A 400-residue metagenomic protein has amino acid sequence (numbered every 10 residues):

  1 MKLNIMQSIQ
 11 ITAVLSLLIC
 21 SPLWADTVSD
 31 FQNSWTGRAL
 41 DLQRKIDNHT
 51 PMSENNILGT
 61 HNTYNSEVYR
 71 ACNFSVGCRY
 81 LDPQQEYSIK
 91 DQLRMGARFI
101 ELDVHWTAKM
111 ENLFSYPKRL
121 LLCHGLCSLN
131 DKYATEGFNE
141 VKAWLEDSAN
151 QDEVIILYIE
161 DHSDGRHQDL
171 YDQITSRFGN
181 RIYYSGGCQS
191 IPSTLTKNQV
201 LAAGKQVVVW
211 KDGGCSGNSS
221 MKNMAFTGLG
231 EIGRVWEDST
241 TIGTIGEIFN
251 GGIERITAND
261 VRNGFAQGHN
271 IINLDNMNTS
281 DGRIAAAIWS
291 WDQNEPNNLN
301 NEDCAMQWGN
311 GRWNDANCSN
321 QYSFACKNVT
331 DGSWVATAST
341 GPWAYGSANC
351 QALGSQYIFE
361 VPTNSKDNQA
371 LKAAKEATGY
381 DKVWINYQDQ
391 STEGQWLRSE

Functional and structural regions predicted by a protein language model:
K2-I11: Bacterial N-terminal signal peptides that target proteins for export
Q10-C20: Bacterial N-terminal signal peptides
A25-F99, W106-I156, S163-D169, Q173 (+5 more regions): Long, acidic (Asp/Glu-rich), low-complexity accessory segments flanking structured domains
I100-L102, I385: Active-site flanking residues adjacent to catalytic metal/cofactor-binding acidic residues
L102-H105, V154-E160, S185-G186, Y357-S365: Surface-exposed patches in mature extracellular/periplasmic domains of secreted proteins
S176-S190: Acidic, His- and aromatic-enriched active-site or binding-groove loops in soluble protein domains that engage sugars
L195-K197: Extended amphipathic alpha-helical segments with heptad-repeat/coiled-coil character used for oligomerization, fusion
G204, G214-E400: Extracellular, disulfide-bonded carbohydrate-recognition/adhesion ectodomains, dominated by C-type lectin-like domains
